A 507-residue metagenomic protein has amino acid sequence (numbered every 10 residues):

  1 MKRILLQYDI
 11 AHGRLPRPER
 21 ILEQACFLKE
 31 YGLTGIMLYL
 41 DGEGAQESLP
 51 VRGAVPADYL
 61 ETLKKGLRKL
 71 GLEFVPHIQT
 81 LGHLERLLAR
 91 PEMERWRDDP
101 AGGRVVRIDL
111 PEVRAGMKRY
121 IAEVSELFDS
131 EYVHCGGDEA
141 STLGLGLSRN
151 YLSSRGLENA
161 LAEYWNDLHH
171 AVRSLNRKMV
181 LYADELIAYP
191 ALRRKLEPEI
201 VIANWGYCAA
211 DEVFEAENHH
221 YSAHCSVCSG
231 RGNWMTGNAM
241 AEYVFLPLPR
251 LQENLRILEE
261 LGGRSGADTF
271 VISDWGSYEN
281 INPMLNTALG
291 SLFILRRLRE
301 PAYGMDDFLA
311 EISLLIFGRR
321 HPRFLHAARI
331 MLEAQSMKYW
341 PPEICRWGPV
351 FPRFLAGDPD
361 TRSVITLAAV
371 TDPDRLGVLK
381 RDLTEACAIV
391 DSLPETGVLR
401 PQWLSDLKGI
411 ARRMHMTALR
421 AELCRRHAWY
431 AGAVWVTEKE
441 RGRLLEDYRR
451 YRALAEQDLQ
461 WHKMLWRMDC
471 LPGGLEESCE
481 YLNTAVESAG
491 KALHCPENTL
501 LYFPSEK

Functional and structural regions predicted by a protein language model:
M1-G13: An acidic-aromatic substrate-binding cleft motif
K2-R3, Q24-E73, T80-A115, H134 (+2 more regions): Aromatic- and acidic-residue-enriched carbohydrate-binding clefts of CAZyme catalytic domains
Q7-Y8, R17-C26, T62-K65, G71 (+4 more regions): Substrate-binding groove of N-acetylhexosamine-processing glycoside hydrolases
Y8-I10, M37-G42, P76-T80, G137 (+3 more regions): Glycine-rich, histidine-containing beta strand-loop boundary motifs that form or position
A11-G13, E43-Q46, T142, G230 (+1 more regions): A short, flexible beta-alpha/helix-coil linker loop
